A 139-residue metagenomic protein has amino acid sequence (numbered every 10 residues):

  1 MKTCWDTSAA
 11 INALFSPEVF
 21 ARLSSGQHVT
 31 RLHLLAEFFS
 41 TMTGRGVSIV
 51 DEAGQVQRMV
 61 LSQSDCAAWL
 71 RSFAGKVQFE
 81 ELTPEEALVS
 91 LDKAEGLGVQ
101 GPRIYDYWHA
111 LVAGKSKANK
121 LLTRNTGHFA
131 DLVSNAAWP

Functional and structural regions predicted by a protein language model:
M1-A36, S40-S62: Short, well-structured N-terminal submotif of metal-dependent ribonuclease cores
M1-K2, Y107-P139: Acidic, PIN/NYN-like endoribonuclease modules and their adjacent C-terminal/linker elements
W5, V29-T30, E81, I104 (+1 more regions): Short beta-strand scaffold positions
T7, R103-A110: Conserved glycosyltransferase catalytic-site signature
A10, L34, E86, W108-H109 (+1 more regions): Alpha-helix capping/helix-boundary segments
V19-S24, A67-L70, A110: Short amphipathic alpha-helical segments and helix-helix/interface helices
H33-E37, S64-G98: Acidic catalytic patch
